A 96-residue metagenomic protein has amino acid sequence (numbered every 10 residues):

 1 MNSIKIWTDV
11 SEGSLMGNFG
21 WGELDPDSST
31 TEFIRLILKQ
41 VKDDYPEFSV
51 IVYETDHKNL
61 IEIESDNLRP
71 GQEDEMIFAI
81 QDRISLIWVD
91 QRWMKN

Functional and structural regions predicted by a protein language model:
M1-L24, Y53-D66: Short glycine-rich, basic-tinged beta-strand/loop micro-motifs
N2-K5, K42-F48: Short, functional N-terminal and low-complexity linear motifs
F19-D44: Short, flexible N-terminal segments of the mature chain
E32-I34, Y45-E47, L68, V89: Aromatic-enriched hydrophobic runs in primary sequence
L38, S49-V52: Acidic, low-complexity, intrinsically disordered interaction modules
I51-N96: Polar/charged, Gly/Pro-rich intrinsically disordered segments
